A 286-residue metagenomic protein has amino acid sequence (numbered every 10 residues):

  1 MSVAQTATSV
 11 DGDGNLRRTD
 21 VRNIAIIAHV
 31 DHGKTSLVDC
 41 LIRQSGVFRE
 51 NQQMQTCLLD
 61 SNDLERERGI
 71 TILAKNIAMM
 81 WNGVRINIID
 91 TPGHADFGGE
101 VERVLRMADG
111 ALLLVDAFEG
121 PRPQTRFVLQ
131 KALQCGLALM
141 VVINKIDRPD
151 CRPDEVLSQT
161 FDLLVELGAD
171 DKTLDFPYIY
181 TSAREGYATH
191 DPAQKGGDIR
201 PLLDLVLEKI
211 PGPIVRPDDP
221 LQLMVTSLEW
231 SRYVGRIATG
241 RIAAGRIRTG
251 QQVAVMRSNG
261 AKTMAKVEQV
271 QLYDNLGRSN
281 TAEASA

Functional and structural regions predicted by a protein language model:
S2-V115, E119-P121, Q159, L228-S231: P-loop NTPase switch module centered on the Walker A-proximal segment
D11-G12, S61, K75-N76, G98-V101 (+5 more regions): Short beta-alpha junctions and helix-cap segments that line functional grooves
H32, Q44, H94-A95, F118-P121 (+6 more regions): Conserved nucleotide-binding/hydrolysis micro-motifs of P-loop NTPases
S36, C40, R103, F127 (+7 more regions): Alpha-helical scaffold segments in soluble metabolic enzymes
D63-A78, V128, Q134, L174-T189: N-terminal, positively charged nucleic-acid-binding surface of large information/translation enzymes
L105, G110-T173: Conserved C-terminal guanine-recognition region of P-loop GTPase G domains, centered on the G4
V165-A286: Conserved catalytic-core segments of large NTP-driven translation/proteostasis enzymes
